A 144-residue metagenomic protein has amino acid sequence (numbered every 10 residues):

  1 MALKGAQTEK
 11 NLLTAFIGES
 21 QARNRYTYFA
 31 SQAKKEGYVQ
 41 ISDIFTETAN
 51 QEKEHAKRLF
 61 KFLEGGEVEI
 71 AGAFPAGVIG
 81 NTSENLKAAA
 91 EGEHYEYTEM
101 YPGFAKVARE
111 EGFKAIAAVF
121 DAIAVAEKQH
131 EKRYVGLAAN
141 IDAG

Functional and structural regions predicted by a protein language model:
M1-G144: Non-heme di-metal
